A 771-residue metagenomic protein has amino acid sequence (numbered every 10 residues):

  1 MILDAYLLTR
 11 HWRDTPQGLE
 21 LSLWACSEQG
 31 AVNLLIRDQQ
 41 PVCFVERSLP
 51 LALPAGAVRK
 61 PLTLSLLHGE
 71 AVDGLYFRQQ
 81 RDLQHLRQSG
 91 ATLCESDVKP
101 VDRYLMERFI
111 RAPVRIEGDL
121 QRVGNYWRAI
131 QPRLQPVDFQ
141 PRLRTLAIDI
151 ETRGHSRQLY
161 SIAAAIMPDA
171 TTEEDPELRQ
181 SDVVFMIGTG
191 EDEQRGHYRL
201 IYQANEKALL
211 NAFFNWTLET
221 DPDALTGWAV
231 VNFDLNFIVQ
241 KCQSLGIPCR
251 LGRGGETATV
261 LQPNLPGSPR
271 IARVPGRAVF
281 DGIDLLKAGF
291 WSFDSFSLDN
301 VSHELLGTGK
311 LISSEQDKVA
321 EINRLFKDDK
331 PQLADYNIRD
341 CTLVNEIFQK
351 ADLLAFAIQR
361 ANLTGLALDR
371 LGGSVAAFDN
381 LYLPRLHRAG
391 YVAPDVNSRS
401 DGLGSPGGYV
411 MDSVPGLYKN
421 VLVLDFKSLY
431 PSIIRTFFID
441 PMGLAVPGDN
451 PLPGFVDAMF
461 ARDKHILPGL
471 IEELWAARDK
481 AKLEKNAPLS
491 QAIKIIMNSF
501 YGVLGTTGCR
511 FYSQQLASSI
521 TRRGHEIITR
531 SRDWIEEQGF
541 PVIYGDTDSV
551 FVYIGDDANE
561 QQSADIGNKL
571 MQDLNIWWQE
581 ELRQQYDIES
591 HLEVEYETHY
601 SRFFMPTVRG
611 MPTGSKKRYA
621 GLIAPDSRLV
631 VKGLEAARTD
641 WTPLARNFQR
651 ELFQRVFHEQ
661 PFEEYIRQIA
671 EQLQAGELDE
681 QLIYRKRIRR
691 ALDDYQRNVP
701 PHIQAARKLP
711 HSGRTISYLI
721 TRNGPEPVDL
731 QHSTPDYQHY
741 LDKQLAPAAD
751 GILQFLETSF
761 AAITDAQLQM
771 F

Functional and structural regions predicted by a protein language model:
M1-D221, I338-R339, L343-N362, L366-G407 (+4 more regions): DnaQ-like (DEDDh/DEDDy) 3′-5′ exonuclease domain used for proofreading and 3′-end trimming on nucleic acids
H68-E70, Y544-S549, D587-H591: Short Gly/Ser/Thr- and Asp/Glu-enriched loop/turn motifs at secondary-structure junctions
D182, D192-L200, A204, D221 (+3 more regions): Active-site-proximal helix-loop-helix substrate-binding element of RNase H-like nuclease domains
F213-F237: Proline-aspartate-enriched helix->loop->beta-strand connector
D234-S244, K427-P441: Short active-site loop/helix that positions an aromatic residue
V319-S428, S432-F437, A487-E526, R530 (+4 more regions): Common nucleic-acid-contacting/processivity interface regions adjacent to the catalytic cores of nucleic-acid enzymes
V550-L570: Catalytic palm subdomain of template-directed nucleic-acid polymerases, centered on the conserved carboxylate motif
N568-M571, N575-F771: C-terminal, non-catalytic extensions of nucleic-acid polymerases
